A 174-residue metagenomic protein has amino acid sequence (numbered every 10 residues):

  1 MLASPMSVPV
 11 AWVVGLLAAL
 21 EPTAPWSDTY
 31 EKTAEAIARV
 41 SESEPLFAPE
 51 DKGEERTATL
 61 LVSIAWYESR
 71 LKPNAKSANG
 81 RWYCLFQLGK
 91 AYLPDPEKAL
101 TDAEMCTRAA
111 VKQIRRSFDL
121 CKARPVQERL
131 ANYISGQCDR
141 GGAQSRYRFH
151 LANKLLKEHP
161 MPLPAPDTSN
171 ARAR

Functional and structural regions predicted by a protein language model:
M1-V10: Bacterial N-terminal signal peptides that target proteins for export
A11-G15: Classic N-terminal secretory signal peptides
L16-R174: Catalytic glycan-binding domains that act on GlcNAc-containing polysaccharides
